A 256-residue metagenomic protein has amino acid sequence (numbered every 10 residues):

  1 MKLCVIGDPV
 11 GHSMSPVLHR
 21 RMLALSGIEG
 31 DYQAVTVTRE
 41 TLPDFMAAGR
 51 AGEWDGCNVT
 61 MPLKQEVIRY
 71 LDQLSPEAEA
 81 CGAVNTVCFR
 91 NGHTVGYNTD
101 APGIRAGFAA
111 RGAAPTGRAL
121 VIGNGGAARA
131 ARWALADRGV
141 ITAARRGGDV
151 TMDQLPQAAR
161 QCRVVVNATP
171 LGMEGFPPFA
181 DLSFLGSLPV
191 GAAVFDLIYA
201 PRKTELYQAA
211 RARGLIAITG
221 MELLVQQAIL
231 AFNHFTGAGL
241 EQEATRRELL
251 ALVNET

Functional and structural regions predicted by a protein language model:
M1-R111: Phosphate/diphosphate ligand-binding glycine-rich loop within oxidoreductases
L3, A119, A192-V194: Conserved hydrophobic helix-helix packing surfaces used for dimerization/oligomerization
G7, G96-A101, F108, G112 (+2 more regions): Glycine-rich adenosine-cofactor-binding loop
V59-I68, G126-A127, P170-M173, A200: Short glycine-rich anion-binding loops that position phosphate/pyrophosphate groups of nucleotides and phosphorylated
R90, A113-R118, P189-V190: Short helix-loop-beta connector
D137-M152: NAD(P)-binding Rossmann-fold cofactor-contacting core
D149-I218: Rossmann-like adenosine-cofactor binding region
A193, L197-T256: Adenosine-phosphate binding glycine-rich loop
